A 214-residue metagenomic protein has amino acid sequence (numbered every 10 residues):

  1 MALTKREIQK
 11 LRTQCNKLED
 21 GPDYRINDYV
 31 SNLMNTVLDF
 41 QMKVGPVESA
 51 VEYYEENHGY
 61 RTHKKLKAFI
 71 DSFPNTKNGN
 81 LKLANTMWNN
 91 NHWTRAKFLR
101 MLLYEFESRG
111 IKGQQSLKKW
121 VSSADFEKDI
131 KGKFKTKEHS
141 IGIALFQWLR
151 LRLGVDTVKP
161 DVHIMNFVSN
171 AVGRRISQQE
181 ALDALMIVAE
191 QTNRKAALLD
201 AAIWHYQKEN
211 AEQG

Functional and structural regions predicted by a protein language model:
R12, L18-I26: Catalytic phosphate/metal-binding cores of nucleic-acid and nucleotide-processing enzymes, i.e., regions that mediate
N27-S31, F40-N57, N91-L103: Non-catalytic DNA-binding core/recognition domains of DNA-processing enzymes
S31-M42, F98-E105, L151, A197-Q207: Short, hydrophobic/amphipathic alpha-helical patches that form generic packing surfaces within helical domains
N32-V37, A50-Y53, F98, W148 (+2 more regions): A general alpha-helix detector
L38, S122-V172: Catalytic DNA-binding helix-loop module of base-excision-repair DNA glycosylases/AP lyases
L38-P46, H58-G59, E107, T157 (+2 more regions): Short alpha-helix boundary/capping elements
N57-E138: Alpha-helical ds-nucleic-acid-binding substructure associated with the helix-hairpin-helix region of base-excision DNA
Q178-G214: A basic, often C-terminal nucleic-acid-binding module that engages the phosphate backbone, implemented in DNA
